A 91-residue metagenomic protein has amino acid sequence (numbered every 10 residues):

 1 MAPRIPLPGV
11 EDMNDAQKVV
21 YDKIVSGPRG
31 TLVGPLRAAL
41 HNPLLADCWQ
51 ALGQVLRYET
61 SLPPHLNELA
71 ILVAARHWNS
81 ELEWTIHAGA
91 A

Functional and structural regions predicted by a protein language model:
M1-L62: Acidic, glycine/proline-rich low-complexity segments that act as flexible tails and inter-domain linkers
C48, L62, L66-L69, A74-A91: Conserved alpha-helical segments that form or flank metal/cofactor-binding pockets of metalloenzymes
